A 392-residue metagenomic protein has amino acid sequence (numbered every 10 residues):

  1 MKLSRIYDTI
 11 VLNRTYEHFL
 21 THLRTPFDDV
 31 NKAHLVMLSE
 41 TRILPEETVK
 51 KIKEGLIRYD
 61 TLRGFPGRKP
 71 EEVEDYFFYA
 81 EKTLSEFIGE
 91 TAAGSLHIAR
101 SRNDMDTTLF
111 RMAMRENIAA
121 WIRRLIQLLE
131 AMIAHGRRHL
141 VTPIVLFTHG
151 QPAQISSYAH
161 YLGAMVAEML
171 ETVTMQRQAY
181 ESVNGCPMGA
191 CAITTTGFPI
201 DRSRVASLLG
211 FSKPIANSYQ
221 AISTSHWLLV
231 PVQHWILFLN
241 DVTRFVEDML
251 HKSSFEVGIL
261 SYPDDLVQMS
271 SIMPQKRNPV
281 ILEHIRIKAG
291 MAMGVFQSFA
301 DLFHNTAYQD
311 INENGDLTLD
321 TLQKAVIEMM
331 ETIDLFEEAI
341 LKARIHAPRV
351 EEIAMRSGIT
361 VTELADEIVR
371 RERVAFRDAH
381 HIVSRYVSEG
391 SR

Functional and structural regions predicted by a protein language model:
M1-T195, I200-S203, L266-M269, V280-H284: A helix-coil-helix interface module used to build multimeric assemblies and to scaffold catalytic/cofactor sites
M1-V30, I88, A92, M273-R392: Glycine-rich cofactor/substrate-binding loops
H34, L38, G55-Y59, T83 (+17 more regions): Generic, well-ordered alpha-helical scaffold segments in large soluble proteins
I43-L44, G258, V374: Conserved hydrophobic residue
K51-E54, Y219-T224, H381-Y386: Short linear loop/turn motifs
R102, I215-Y219, S357, A365: A structural signal for small-residue-enriched, beta-sheet-centric alpha/beta enzyme cores and oligomeric scaffold folds
T107, R111-I118, I122-I126, R137 (+2 more regions): Charged, flexible cofactor/metal-binding loops and thiol motifs
